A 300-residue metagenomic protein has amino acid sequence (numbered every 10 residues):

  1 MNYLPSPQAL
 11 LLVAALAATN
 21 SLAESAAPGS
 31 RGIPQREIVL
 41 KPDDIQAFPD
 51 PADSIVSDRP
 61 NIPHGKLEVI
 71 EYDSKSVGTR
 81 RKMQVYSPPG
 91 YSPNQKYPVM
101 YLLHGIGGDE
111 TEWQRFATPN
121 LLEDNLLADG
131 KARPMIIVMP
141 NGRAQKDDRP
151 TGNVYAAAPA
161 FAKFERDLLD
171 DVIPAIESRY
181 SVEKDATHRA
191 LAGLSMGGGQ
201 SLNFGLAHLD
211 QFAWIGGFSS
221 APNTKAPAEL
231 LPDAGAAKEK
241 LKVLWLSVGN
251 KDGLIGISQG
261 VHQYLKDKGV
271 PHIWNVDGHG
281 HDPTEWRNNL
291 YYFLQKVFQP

Functional and structural regions predicted by a protein language model:
M1-L10: Bacterial N-terminal signal peptides that target proteins for export
P5, L22-A23: Intrinsically disordered, low-complexity repeat segments enriched in small/polar residues
L11-L16: Hydrophobic helical h-region of N-terminal Sec-dependent signal peptides in bacterial secretory/periplasmic proteins
A18-N20: N-terminal signal peptide c-region/cleavage motif recognized by signal peptidases
E24-P300: Non-catalytic cap/lid and distal C-terminal segments of serine-dependent acyl enzymes
